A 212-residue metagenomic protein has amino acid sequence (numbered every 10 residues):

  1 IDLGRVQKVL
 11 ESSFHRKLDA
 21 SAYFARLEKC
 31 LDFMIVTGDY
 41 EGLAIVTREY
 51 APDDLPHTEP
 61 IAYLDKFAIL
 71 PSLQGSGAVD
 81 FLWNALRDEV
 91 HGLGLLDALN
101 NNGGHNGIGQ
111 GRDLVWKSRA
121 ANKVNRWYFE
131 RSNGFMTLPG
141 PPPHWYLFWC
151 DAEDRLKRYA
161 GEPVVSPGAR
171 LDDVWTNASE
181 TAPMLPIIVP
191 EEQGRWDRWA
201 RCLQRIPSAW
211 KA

Functional and structural regions predicted by a protein language model:
I1-A25, K29, P71, E89-A212: Terminal substrate-recognition subdomain of acyl/acetyltransferases
A25-P52, H57: Conserved beta-hairpin
G38, I61, G107-G109: Intrinsically disordered, low-complexity regulatory regions enriched in Ser/Pro/Gly/Thr and acidic residues
Y40, D54, F81-L82, L99 (+1 more regions): Long, compositionally biased intrinsically disordered regions
V46-R48, K66-A68, K117-A120: Active-site proximal loops enriched in glycine and acidic residues that flank catalytic Cys/His/Asp and coordinate
E59-P71, N84: Conserved acetyl-CoA binding element of GNAT-fold acetyltransferases
G75-D88: Conserved acetyl-CoA-binding loop-helix of GNAT-fold acetyltransferases
